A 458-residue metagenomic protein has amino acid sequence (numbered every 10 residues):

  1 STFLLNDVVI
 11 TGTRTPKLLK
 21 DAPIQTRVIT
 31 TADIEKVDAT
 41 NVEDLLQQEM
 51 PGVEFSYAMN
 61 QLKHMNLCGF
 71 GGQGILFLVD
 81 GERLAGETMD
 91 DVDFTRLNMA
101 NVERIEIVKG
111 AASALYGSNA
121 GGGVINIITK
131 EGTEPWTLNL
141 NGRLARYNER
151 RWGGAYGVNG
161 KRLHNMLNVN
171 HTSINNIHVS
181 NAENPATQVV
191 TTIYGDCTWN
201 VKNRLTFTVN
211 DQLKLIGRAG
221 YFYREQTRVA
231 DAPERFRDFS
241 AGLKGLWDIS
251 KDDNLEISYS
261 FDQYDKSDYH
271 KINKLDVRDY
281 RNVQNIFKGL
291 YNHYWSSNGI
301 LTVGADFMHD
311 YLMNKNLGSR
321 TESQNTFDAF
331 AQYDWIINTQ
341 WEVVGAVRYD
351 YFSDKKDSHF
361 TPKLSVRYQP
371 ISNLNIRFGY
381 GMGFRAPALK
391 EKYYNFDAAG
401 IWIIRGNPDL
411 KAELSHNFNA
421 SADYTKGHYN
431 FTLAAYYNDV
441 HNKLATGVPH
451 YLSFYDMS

Functional and structural regions predicted by a protein language model:
N6-E35, H64: N-terminal periplasmic "start-of-domain" segments of outer-membrane beta-barrel proteins
T15, G72, L84, A145-Y147 (+11 more regions): Structural signature of outer-membrane beta-barrel domains
V42-E49, Q61-N66, L78, D93-N98 (+3 more regions): N-terminal periplasmic accessory domains that precede and gate Gram-negative outer-membrane beta-barrel machines
F55, E82-K109: Short acidic/polar hinge/loop motifs at secondary-structure boundaries that mediate gating or recognition
F94-R96, L144-R146, G157-N159, T187 (+8 more regions): Replace "Gram-negative outer membrane beta-barrel proteins" with "bacterial and organellar outer membrane beta-barrel
N126, E134-P135, R143, A155-R237: Periplasmic-side early beta-strands and strand-to-turn transitions of outer-membrane beta-barrels
M166, T206-R224, R235-Q369, Y424 (+1 more regions): Face-selective signature of the C-terminal outer-membrane beta-barrel domain
P233-S240, K244-D248, Y280-V283, Q369 (+3 more regions): Outer-membrane beta-barrel signature, preferentially recognizing the C-terminal barrel domain of Gram-negative
